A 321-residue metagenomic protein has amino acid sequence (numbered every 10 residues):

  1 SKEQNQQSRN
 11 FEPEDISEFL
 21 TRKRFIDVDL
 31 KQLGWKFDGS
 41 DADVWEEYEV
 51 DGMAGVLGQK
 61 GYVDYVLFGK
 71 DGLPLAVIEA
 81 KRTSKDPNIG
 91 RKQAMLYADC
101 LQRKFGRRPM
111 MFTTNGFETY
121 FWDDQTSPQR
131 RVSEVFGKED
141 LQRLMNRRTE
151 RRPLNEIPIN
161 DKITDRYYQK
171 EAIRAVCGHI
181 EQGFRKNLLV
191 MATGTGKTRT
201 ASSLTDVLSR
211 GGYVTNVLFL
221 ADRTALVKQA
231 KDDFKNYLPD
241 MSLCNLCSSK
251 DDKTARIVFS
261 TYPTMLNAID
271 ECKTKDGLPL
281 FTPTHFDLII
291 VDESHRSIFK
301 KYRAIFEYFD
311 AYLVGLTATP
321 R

Functional and structural regions predicted by a protein language model:
S1-N216, A225-M241, K253-I257, P263 (+1 more regions): ATP-dependent helicase/translocase motor core
T114-N115, A221, T317: Short beta-strand/turn micro-motifs composed of small residues that flank or help shape donor/cofactor-binding pockets
L204, D233, C244-C247, G277 (+1 more regions): Short beta-alpha junctions and helix-cap segments that line functional grooves
L220, V258-T261, I290: Structural motif
L220-T224, C247-K250: A short hydrophobic beta-strand->loop->alpha-helix junction that borders the nucleotide-binding pocket of P-loop NTPases
M241-L246, V314: Acidic/polar loop patches that form or flank catalytic/metal-binding clefts of enzymes that bind anionic ligands
K250-D251, I289: Cell-wall glycan-active module
L266-R321: Signature of the SF2 helicase/ATPase Hel1-core->accessory helical subdomain module
